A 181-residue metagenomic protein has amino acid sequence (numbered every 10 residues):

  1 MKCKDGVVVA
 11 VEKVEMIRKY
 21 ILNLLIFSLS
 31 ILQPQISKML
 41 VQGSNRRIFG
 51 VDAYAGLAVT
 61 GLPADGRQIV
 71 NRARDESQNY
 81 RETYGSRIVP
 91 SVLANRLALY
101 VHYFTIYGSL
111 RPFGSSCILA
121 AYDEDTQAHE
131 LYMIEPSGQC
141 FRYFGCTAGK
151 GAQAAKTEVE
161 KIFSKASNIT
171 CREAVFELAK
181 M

Functional and structural regions predicted by a protein language model:
M1-M181: Long, low-complexity N-terminal extensions
